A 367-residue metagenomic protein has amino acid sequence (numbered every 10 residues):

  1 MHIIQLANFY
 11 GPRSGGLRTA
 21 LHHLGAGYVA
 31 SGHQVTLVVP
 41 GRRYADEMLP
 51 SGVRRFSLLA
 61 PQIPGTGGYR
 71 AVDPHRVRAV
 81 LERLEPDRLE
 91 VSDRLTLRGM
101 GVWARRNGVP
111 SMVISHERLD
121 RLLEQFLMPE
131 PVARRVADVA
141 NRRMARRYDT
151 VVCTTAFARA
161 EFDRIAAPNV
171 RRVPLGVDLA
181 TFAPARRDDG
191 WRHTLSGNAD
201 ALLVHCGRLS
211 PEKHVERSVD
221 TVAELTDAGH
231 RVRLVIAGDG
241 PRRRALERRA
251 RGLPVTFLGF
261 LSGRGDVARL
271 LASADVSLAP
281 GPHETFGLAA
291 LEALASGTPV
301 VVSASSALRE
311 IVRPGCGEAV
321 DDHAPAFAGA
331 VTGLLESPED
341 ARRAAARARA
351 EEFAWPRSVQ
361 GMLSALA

Functional and structural regions predicted by a protein language model:
L119, A133-T150: Membrane-proximal helix-turn-helix segments that form the acceptor-binding/catalytic region of lipid-linked
A145, F260, R269-A274: Short alpha-helical donor nucleotide-sugar binding micro-motif in glycosyltransferases
F157, G176: Carbohydrate-associated surface elements
T194-A223: Conserved donor-binding/catalytic core segment of Leloir-type glycosyltransferases
R244-L261, G265: Nucleotide-activated donor-binding/catalytic signature segment of Leloir-type glycosyltransferases, i.e., the conserved
F257, P314-P325, T332-P338: Conserved acidic donor-binding segment of nucleotide-sugar-dependent glycosyltransferases
P282: Aromatic "clamp/platform" in nucleotide-sugar-dependent glycosyltransferases that forms part of the donor/acceptor
P299-V302: Short hydrophobic beta-strand element within catalytic cores of glycosyltransferases and related nucleotide-activated
